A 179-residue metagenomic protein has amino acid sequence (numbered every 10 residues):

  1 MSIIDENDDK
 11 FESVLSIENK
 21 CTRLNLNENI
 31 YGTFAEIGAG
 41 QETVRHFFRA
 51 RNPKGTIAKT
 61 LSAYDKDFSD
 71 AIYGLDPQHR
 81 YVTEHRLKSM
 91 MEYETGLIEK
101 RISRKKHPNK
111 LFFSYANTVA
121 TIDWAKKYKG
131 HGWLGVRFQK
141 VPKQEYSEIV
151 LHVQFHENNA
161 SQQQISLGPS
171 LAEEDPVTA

Functional and structural regions predicted by a protein language model:
S2-A179: Non-catalytic terminal extensions that flank enzyme cores
